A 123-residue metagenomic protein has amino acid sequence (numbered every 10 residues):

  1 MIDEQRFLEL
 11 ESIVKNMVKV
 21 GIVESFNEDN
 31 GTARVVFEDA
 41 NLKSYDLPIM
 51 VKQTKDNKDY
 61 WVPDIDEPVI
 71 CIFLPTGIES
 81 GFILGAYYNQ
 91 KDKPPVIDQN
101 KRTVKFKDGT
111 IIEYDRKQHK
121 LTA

Functional and structural regions predicted by a protein language model:
M1-K117: Exposed beta-strand/loop interface patches that mediate assembly or binding
K120-A123: Intrinsic low-complexity, repeat-rich intrinsically disordered segments enriched in small/flexible residues
